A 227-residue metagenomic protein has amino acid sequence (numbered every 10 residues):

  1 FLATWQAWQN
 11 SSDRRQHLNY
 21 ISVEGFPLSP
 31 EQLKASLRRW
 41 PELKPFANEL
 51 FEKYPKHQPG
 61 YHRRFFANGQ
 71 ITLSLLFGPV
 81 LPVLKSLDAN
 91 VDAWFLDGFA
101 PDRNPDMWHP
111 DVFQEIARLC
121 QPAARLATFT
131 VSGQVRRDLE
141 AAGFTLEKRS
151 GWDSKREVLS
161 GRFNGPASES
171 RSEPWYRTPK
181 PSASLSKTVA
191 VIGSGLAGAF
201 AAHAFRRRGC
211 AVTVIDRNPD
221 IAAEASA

Functional and structural regions predicted by a protein language model:
F1-E52: SAM cofactor-binding core of SAM-dependent methyltransferases, primarily the Rossmann-like beta-alpha-beta module
S36-S86: S-adenosyl-L-methionine
K85-A93: A short acidic, Gly/Pro-enriched loop at the edge of an enzyme's catalytic core that lines a small-molecule cofactor
H109-P122: A short glycine-rich, Lys/Arg-flanked "PGG" loop and its adjoining helix->strand segment in the class I
A123-T130: Conserved beta-strand signature within the Rossmann-like core of class I S-adenosyl-L-methionine
S168-K187: A short, basic/flexible loop-to-alpha-helix module at the beginning of a structural domain
K187-T213: N-terminal Rossmann-like FAD-binding beta1-loop-alpha1 element of flavoenzymes
R207-S226: Glycine-rich FAD pyrophosphate-binding loop
